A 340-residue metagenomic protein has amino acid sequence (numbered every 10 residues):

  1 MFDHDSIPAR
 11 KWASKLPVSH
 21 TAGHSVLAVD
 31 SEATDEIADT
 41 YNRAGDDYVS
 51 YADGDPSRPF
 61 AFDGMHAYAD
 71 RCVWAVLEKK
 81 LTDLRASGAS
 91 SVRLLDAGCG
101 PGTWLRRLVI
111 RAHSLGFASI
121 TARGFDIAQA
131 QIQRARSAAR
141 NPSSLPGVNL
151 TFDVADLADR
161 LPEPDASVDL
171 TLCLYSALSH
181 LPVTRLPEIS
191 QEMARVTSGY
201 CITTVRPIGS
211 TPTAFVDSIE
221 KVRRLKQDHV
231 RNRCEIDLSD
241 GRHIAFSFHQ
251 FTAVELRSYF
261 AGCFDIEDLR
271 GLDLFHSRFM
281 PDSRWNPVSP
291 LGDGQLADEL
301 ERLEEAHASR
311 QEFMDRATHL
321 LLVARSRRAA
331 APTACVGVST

Functional and structural regions predicted by a protein language model:
F2-S91, T103, R107: Conserved class I S-adenosyl-L-methionine
L95, T103-D159: Class I SAM-dependent methyltransferase SAM/SAH-binding core
D159-D165: Short conserved loop adjoining the S-adenosyl-L-methionine
D169-T184: A short SAM/SAH-binding and catalytic strip from SAM-dependent methyltransferases
P187-G199: A short glycine-rich, Lys/Arg-flanked "PGG" loop and its adjoining helix->strand segment in the class I
I202-V230: Conserved class I S-adenosyl-L-methionine
D240-V254: Acceptor-substrate binding/catalytic loop of class I
D268-A331: A C-terminal cap/extension of S-adenosyl-L-methionine-dependent methyltransferases that defines the acceptor-substrate
